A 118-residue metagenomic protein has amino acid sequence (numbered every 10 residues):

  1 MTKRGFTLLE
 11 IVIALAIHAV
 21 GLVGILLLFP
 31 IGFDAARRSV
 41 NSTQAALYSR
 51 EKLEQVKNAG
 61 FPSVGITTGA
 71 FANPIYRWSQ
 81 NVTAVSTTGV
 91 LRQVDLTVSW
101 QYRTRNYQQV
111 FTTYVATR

Functional and structural regions predicted by a protein language model:
K3-F6, V12-V20, F29-R118: Flexible, low-complexity segments enriched in proline/glycine/serine and punctuated by aromatic residues
